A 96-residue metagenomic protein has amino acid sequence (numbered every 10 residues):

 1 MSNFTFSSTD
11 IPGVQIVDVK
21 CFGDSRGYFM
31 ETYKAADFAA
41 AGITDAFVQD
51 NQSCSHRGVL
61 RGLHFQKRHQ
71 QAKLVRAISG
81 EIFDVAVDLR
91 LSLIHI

Functional and structural regions predicted by a protein language model:
M1-I94: Non-catalytic, conserved peripheral segments adjacent to functional cores
